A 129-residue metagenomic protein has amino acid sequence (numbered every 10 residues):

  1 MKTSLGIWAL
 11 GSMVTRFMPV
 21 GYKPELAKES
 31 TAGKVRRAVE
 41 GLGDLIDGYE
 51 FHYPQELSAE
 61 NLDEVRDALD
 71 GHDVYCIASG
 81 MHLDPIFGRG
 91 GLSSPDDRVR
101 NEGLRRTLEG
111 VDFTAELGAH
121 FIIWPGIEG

Functional and structural regions predicted by a protein language model:
M1-A115: N-terminal pre-domain/capping segments
T107-G129: Active-site groove signature of glycoside hydrolases
